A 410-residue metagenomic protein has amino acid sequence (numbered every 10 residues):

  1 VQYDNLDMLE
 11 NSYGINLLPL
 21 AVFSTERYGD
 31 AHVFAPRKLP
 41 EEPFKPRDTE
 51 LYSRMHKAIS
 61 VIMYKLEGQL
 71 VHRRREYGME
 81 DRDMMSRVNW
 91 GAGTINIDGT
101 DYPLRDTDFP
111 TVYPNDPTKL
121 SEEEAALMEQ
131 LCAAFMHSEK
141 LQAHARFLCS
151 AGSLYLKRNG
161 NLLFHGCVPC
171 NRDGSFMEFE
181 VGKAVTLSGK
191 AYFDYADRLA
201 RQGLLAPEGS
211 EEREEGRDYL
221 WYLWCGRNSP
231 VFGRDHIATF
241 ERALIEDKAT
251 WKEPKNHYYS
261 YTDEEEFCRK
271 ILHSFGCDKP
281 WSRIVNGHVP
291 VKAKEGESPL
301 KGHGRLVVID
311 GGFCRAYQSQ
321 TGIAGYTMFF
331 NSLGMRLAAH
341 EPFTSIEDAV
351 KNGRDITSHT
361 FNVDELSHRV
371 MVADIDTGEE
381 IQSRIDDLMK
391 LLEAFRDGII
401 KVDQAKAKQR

Functional and structural regions predicted by a protein language model:
V1-R410: Feature recognizes metal-dependent phosphohydrolase scaffolds
